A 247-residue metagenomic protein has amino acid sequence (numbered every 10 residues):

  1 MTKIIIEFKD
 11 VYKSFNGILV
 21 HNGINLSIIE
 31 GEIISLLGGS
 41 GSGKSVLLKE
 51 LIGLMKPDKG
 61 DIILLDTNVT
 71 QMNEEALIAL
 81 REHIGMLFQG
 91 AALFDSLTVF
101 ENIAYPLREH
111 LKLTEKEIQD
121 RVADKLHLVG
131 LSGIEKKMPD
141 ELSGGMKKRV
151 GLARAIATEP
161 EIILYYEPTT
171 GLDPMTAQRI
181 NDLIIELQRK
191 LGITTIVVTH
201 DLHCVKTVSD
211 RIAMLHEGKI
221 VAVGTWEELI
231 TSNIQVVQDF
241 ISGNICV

Functional and structural regions predicted by a protein language model:
I52: Helix-to-loop junction immediately C-terminal to a conserved catalytic motif
T67-N68, E115-G133: Conserved ABC ATPase "signature" region
M138-L142, M146: Conserved ABC ATPase signature
A157-E161: A short, proline-enriched helix->beta-strand linker immediately N-terminal to the Walker B motif in ABC-type P-loop
I163-Y166: Catalytic Walker B motif of ABC-type/P-loop ATPase nucleotide-binding domains
